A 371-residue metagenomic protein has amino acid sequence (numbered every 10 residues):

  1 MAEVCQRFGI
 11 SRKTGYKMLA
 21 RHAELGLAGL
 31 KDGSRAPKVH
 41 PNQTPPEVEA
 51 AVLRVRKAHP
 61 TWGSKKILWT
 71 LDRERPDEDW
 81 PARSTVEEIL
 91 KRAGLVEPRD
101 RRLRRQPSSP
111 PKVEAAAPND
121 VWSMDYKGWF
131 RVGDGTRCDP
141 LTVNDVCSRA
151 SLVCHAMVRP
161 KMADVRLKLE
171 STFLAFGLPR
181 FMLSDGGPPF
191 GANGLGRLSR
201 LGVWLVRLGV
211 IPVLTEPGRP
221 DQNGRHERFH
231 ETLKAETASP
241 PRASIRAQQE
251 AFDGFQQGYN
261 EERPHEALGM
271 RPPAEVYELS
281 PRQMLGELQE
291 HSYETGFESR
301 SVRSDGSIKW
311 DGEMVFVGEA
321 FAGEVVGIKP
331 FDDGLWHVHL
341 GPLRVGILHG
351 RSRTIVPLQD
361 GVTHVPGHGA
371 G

Functional and structural regions predicted by a protein language model:
M1-V39, V206-R207: Basic, low-complexity segments
V4-C5, G15-M18, G26, A51-V52 (+15 more regions): Mobile genetic element proteins and their domesticated derivatives, centered on retroelements and DNA transposons
L27-S123, W129, P188, S199-G202 (+1 more regions): Basic, flexible linker segments flanking DNA-binding modules in nucleic acid-interacting mobile-element proteins
Q43-V48, S84, E88-N144, S148-A150 (+6 more regions): Mobile-element integrase/transposase regions, centering on the N-terminal DNA-binding/Zn-coordinating module
L152-V153, G346: A structural microfeature
P160, L169-G194, E216-G218, N223 (+1 more regions): Acidic/histidine-rich, metal-coordinating catalytic segments
G194, R200-L285, G327-G334: Charged alpha-helix within mobile-element recombinases
Q256, N260-G371: C-terminal, beta-rich DNA-binding module of retroviral/retroelements integrases
